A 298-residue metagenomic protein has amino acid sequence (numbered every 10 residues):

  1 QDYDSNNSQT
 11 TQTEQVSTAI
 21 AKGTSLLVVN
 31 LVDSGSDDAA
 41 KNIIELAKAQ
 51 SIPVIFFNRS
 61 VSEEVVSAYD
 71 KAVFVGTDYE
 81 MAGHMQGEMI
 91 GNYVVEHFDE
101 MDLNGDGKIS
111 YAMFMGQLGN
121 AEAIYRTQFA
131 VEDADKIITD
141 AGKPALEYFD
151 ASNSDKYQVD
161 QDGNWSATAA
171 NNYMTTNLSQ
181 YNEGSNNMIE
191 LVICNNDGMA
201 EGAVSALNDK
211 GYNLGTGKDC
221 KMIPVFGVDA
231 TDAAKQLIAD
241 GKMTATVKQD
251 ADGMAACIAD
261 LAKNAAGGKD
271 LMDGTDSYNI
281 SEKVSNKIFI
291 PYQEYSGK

Functional and structural regions predicted by a protein language model:
Q1, L26-V29, A72-F74, I109-G119: Short beta-strand segments enriched in small/hydrophobic residues
Q1-S5, K136-A167: Short beta-strand elements in bilobed, periplasmic/extracellular small-molecule ligand-binding domains
N6-T10, V32-S36, S60-E64, E80 (+5 more regions): Solvent-exposed loop/turn segments at secondary-structure junctions within structured extracellular/periplasmic domains
Q12, F74-D106, Y125, A167-M174 (+2 more regions): Hydrophobic alpha-helical segments within soluble ligand-binding/sensing domains
L26-A49, V54, A130, S152-K235: Hydrophobic alpha-helical
I43-M81, M85, D99-K108, T231-A239 (+1 more regions): Flexible loop/hinge segments that line or gate small-molecule binding clefts
A82-Q86, A121-F149, A169, Y173 (+1 more regions): Short, solvent-exposed amphipathic alpha-helices that sit in or adjacent to ligand/effector-binding or catalytic
G105-I109, F114-L118, E122, A134 (+2 more regions): Hinge/cleft segment of the Venus flytrap/periplasmic-binding protein
